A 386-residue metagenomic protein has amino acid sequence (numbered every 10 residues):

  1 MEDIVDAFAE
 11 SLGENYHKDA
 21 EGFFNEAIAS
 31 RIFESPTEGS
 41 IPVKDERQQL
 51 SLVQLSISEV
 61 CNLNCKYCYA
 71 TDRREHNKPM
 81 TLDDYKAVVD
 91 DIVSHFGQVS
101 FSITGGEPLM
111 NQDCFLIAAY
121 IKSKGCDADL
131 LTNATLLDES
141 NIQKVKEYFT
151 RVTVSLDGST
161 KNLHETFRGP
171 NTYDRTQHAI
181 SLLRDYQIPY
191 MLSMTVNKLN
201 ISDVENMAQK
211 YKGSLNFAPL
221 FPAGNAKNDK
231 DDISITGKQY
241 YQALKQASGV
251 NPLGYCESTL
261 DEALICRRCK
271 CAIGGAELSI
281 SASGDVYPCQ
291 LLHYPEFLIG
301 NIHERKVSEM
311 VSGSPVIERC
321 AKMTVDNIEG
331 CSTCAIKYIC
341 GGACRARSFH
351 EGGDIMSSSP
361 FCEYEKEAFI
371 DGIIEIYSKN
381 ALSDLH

Functional and structural regions predicted by a protein language model:
M1-G22: Short amphipathic alpha-helical interface segments
L12, G22-Y148: Conserved alpha-helical substructure of the radical SAM core
E14-N15, H293-H386: Flexible mid-to-C-terminal extensions adjoining Fe-S/redox cofactors in radical SAM and related proteins
H17-T37, I280-V311: A broadly conserved sequence feature marking short terminus-proximal activation segments in nucleic acid-centric
Q54-S56, S102-T104, D129-N133, T153-D157 (+2 more regions): A cross-family glycoside hydrolase active-site/sugar-binding cleft signature
C61, C65-C68, C266-C271, C289 (+4 more regions): Disulfide-bonded cysteines in secreted/extracellular proteins and peptides
L82, D138-E139, K161, I201 (+2 more regions): Structural motif corresponding to alpha-helix initiation and N-cap regions
Y148, S155-D157, N162-V286, L291-I302: Radical SAM enzyme [4Fe-4S]-AdoMet core and its adjacent flexible, acidic and glycine-rich loops/tails across
